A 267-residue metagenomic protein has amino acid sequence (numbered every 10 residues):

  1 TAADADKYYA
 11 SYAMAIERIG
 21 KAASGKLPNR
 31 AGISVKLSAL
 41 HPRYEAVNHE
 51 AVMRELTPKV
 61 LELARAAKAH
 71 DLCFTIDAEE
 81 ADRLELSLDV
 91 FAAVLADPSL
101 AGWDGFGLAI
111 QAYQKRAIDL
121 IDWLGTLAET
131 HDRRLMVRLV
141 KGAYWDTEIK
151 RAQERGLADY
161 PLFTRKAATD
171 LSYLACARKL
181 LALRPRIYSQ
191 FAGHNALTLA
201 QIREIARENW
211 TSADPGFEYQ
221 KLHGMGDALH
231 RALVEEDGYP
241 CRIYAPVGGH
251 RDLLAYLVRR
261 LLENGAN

Functional and structural regions predicted by a protein language model:
T1-N267: Positively charged, amphipathic and often flexible ligand-engagement surfaces
